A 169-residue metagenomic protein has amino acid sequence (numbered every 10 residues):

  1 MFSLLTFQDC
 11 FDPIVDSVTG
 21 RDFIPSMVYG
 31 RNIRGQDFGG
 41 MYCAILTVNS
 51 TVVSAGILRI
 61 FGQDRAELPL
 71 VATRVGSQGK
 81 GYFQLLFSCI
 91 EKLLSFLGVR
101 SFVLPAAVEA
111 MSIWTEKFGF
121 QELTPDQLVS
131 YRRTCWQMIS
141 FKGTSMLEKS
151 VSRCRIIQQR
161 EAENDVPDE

Functional and structural regions predicted by a protein language model:
M1-M41, V48-T51, R59-R65, K92-E169: Terminal substrate-recognition subdomain of acyl/acetyltransferases
A55: Short glycine-/small-residue motifs
L68: Recognition helix and canonical inter-finger linker of tandem C2H2 zinc-finger DNA-binding arrays in eukaryotic
V71-G79: A short, internal acetyl-CoA/4′-phosphopantetheine-binding micro-motif in the GNAT/acyltransferase core
G79-K92: Conserved acetyl-CoA-binding loop-helix of GNAT-fold acetyltransferases
